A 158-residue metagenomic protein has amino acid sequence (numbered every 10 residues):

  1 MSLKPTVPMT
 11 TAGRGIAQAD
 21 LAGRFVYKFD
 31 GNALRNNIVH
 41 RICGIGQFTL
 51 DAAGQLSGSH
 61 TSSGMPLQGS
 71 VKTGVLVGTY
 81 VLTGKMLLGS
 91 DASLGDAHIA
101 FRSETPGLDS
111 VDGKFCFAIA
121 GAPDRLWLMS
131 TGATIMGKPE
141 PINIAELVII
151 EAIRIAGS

Functional and structural regions predicted by a protein language model:
M1-S158: Mature soluble binding/inhibitory domains
